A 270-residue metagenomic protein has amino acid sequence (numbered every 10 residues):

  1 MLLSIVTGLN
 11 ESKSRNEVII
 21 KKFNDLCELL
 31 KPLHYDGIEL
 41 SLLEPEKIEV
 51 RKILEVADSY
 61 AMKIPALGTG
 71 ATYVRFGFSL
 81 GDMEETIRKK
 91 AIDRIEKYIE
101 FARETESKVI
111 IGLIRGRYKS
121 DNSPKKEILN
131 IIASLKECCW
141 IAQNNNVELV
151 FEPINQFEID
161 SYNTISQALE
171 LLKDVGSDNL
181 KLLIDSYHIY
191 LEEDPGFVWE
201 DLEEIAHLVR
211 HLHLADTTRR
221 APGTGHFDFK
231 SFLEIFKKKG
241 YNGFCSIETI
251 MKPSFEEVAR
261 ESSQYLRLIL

Functional and structural regions predicted by a protein language model:
M1-R103, S177, K181, H207 (+1 more regions): N-terminal pre-domain/capping segments
V6-N10, S41-L43, T69-T72, I114-G116 (+4 more regions): Active-site beta-loop-alpha junctions enriched in small/polar residues
N10-I20, L80-T86, N122, S161-Y162 (+3 more regions): Gly/Pro-rich active-site loop or hairpin
K21-K22, F78-K181, L191: Active-site acidic/histidine proton-transfer and metal-coordination neighborhood in alpha/beta enzyme cores
F23-E28, V50-L54, I95-I99, I132-C139 (+4 more regions): Generic structural signal for well-ordered alpha-helices, preferentially at hydrophobic/aromatic core positions
E39, A66-G68, I110-I111, V150 (+3 more regions): Conserved beta-strand positions in the central sheet of alpha/beta enzyme cores
K47, V74-R75, K119, E152 (+3 more regions): Generic structural signal for helix capping and beta-alpha/helix-loop junctions
